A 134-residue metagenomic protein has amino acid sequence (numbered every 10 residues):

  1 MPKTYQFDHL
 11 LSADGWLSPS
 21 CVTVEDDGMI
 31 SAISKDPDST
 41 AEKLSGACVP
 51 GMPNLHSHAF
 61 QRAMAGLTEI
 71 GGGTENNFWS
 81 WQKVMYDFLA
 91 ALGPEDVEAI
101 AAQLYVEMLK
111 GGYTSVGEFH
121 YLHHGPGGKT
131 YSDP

Functional and structural regions predicted by a protein language model:
M1-D38, A47: N-terminal metal-binding scaffold of metallo-dependent hydrolase/deaminase domains
F7, G51, F119: Fold-independent oxyanion-binding glycine-rich loops and adjacent beta-strand/coil segments at enzyme active sites
I33, R62-A63: Residues that scaffold the ATP/ADP-binding catalytic core of kinase and kinase-like folds
S45-G51, A102: Short hydrophobic "helix-edge" motifs at membrane interfaces and signal-peptide entry regions
P50-R62: Histidine-centered catalytic micro-motifs
A63-A99, P126-Y131: Active-site gating loops and adjacent loop-to-helix segments of metal-dependent hydrolytic enzymes
A91-P134: Active-site loop-helix segments enriched in His/Asp/Glu that coordinate and activate a nucleophilic water at divalent
